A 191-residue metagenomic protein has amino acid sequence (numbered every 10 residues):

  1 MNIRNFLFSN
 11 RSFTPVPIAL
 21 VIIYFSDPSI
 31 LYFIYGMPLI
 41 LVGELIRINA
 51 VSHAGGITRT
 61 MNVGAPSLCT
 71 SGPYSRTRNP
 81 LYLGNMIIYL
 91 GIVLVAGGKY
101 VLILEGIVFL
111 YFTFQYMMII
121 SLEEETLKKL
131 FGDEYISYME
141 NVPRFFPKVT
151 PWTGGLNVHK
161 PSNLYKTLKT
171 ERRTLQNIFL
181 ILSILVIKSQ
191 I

Functional and structural regions predicted by a protein language model:
M1-F6, I57-T77: Juxtamembrane helix-capping/reentrant segments at transmembrane boundaries
L7-S26, L180-I184: The first (N-terminal) embedded transmembrane alpha-helix
V21-I34, I191: Short, hydrophobic transmembrane alpha-helix segments
Y32-V42, I103-Y111: Hydrophobic core segments of alpha-helical transmembrane domains in multi-pass membrane proteins
L41-G56, F109-L127, L185-I191: Transmembrane alpha-helical segments that form the membrane-embedded catalytic/substrate-channel core of multi-pass
K128-K169: Membrane-proximal soluble regions of multi-pass membrane proteins
G155-I191: A hydrophobic membrane-anchoring alpha-helix module
